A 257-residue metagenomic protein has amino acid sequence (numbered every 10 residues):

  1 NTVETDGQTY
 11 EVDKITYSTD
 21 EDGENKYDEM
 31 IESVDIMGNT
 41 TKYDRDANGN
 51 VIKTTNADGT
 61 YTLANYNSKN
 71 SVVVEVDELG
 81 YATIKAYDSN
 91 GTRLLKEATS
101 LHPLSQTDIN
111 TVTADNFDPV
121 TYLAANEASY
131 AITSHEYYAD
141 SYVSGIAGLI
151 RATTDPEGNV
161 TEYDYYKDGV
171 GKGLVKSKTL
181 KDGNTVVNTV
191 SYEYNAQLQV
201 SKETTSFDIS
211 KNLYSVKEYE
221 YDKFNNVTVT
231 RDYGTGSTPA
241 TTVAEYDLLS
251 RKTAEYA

Functional and structural regions predicted by a protein language model:
N1-N56, T60-A257: Beta-strand elements of repeat-based all-beta scaffolds
